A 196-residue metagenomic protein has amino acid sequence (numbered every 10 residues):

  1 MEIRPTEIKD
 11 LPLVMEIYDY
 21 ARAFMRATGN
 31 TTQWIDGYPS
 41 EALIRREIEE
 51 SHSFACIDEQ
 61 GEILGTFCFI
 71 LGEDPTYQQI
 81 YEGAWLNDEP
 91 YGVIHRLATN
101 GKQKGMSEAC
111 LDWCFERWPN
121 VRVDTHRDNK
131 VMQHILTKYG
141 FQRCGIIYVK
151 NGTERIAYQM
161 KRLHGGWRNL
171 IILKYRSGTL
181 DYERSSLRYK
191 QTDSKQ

Functional and structural regions predicted by a protein language model:
E2-E16: A short beta-loop-alpha structural element at the N-terminal edge of CoA-dependent acyl/N-acetyltransferase catalytic
R22-A42: Conserved GNAT-fold acetyl-CoA-binding loop/helix
E50-F67: Conserved beta-hairpin
C68-K102: Conserved acyl-donor/pantetheine-binding loop and adjacent beta-alpha core of acyl/acetyltransferases and related
T99-E116, H134-K138: Conserved acetyl-CoA-binding loop-helix of GNAT-fold acetyltransferases
R117-D128: Conserved GNAT acetyl-CoA-binding A-motif
D124, Q142-I156: Conserved catalytic-core motifs of GNAT/GCN5-like acyltransferases
D128-G145: Conserved active-site alpha-helix within GNAT-family acetyltransferase domains
